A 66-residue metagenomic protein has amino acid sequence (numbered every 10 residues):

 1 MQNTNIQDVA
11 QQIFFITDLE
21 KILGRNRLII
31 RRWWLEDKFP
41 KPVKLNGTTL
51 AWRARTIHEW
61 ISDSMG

Functional and structural regions predicted by a protein language model:
Q2-R32, R55, D63-S64: Polyanion-binding surface elements
D8-A10, E36, T48: Short helix-capping/hinge SLiMs at alpha-helix to coil transitions
I22, P42, W60: Residues that scaffold the ATP/ADP-binding catalytic core of kinase and kinase-like folds
L35, K44, S62: Phosphate-coordinating loops and pocket residues in cytosolic domains that bind phosphorylated ligands
V43-L50: Short Lys/Arg-enriched helix C-cap and helix-to-coil transition segments that create basic nucleic-acid-contact patches
